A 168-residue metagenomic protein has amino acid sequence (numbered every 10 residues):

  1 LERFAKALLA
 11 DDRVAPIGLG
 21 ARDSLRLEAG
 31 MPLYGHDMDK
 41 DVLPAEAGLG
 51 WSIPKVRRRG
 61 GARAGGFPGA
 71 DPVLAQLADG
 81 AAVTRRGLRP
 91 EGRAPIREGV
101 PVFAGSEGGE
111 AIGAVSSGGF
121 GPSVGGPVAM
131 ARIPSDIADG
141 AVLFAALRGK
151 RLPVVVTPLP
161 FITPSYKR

Functional and structural regions predicted by a protein language model:
L1-R168: Conserved, structured C-terminal
